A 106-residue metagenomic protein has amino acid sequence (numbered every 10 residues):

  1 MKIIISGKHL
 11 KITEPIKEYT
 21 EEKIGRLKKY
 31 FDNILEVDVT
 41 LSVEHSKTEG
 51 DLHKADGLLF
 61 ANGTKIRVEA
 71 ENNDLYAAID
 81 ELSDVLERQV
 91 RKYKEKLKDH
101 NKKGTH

Functional and structural regions predicted by a protein language model:
M1-H106: N-terminal, polar/charged subdomain of small-to-medium soluble alpha/beta proteins
